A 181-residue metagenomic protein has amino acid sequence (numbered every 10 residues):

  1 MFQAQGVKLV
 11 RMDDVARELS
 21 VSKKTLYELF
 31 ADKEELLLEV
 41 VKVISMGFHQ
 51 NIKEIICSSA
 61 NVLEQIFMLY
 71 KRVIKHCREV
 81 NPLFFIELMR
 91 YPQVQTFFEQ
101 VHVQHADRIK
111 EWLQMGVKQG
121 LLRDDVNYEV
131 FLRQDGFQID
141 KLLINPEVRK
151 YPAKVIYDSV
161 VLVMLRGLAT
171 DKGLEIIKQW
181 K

Functional and structural regions predicted by a protein language model:
M1-E18: Short, amphipathic alpha-helix enriched in basic
L9, D32-L37, G47-F48: Short amphipathic alpha-helical segment with a characteristic S/N-K-E followed by hydrophobic residues
R17, A31-D32, K42: Residue-level detection of the helix-turn-helix DNA-binding "recognition helix"
S20-F30: Short hydrophobic/aromatic patch on the recognition helix
E39, Q50-E79, L132-D135: Hydrophobic alpha-helical connector segments
R72-E99, W180: Amphipathic alpha-helical segments used for helix-helix packing
V94-L121, E129-I144: Amphipathic alpha-helical packing segments from all-alpha helical-bundle domains
E111-Q119, Y151-K181: C-terminal peripheral helix-coil segments that are non-catalytic and often amphipathic
